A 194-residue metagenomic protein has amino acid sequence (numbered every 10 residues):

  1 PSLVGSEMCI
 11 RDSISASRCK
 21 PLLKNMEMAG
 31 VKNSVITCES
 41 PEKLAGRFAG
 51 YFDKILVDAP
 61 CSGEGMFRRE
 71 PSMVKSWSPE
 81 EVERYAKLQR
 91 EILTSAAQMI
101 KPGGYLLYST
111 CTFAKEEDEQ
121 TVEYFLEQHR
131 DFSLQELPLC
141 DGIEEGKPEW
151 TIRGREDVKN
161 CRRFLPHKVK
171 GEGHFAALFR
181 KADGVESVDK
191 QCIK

Functional and structural regions predicted by a protein language model:
P1-G5, C9-I10: Single conserved hydrophobic/aromatic residue that forms the stacking wall/gate of nucleotide- or nucleobase-binding
I14-A49: S-adenosyl-L-methionine
A16-S17, K54-T94, C111-D118: Mobile active-site "lid"/loop adjacent to the S-adenosyl-L-methionine
P21, N25, Y51, L88 (+1 more regions): Alpha-helical scaffold elements adjacent to nucleotide-binding pockets in ATP/GTP-utilizing enzyme cores
L22, I55, G104, F125 (+1 more regions): Residue-level signal for inorganic ion chemistry
I100-P102: Helix-to-beta-strand junctions that scaffold the AdoMet/dcAdoMet cofactor pocket in Class I SAM-dependent enzymes
Y105-S109: Conserved beta-strand signature within the Rossmann-like core of class I S-adenosyl-L-methionine
T112-K194: C-terminal catalytic and target-recognition region of SAM-dependent MTase-like enzymes, primarily methyltransferases
